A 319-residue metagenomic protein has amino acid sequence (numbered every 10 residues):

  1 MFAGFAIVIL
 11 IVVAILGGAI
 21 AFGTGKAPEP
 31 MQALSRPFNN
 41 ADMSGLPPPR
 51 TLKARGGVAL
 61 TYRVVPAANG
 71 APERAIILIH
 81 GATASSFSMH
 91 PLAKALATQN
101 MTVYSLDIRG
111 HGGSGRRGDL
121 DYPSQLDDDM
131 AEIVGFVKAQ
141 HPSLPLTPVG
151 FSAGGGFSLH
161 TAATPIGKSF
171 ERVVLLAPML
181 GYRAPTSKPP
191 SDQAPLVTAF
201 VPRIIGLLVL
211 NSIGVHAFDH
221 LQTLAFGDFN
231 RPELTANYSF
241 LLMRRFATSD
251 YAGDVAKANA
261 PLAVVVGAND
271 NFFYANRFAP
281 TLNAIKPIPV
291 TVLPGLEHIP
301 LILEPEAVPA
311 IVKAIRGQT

Functional and structural regions predicted by a protein language model:
F2-K53, L60-V65: An N-terminal hydrophobic leader/cap segment in hydrolases
A82-K94, N276: The serine-hydrolase catalytic nucleophile loop
L96-G115: Conserved alpha/beta-hydrolase
D121-Q140: Alpha/beta-hydrolase active-site loop
V174-A184: Active-site nucleophile loop of the alpha/beta-hydrolase fold
A258, V264-V266: Short beta-strand/loop motif that positions the catalytic acidic residue of the alpha/beta-hydrolase fold
N271-R277: Conserved alpha/beta-hydrolase "acid-adjacent" motif
L296-E306: Catalytic histidine-centered segment of alpha/beta-hydrolase-like enzymes
